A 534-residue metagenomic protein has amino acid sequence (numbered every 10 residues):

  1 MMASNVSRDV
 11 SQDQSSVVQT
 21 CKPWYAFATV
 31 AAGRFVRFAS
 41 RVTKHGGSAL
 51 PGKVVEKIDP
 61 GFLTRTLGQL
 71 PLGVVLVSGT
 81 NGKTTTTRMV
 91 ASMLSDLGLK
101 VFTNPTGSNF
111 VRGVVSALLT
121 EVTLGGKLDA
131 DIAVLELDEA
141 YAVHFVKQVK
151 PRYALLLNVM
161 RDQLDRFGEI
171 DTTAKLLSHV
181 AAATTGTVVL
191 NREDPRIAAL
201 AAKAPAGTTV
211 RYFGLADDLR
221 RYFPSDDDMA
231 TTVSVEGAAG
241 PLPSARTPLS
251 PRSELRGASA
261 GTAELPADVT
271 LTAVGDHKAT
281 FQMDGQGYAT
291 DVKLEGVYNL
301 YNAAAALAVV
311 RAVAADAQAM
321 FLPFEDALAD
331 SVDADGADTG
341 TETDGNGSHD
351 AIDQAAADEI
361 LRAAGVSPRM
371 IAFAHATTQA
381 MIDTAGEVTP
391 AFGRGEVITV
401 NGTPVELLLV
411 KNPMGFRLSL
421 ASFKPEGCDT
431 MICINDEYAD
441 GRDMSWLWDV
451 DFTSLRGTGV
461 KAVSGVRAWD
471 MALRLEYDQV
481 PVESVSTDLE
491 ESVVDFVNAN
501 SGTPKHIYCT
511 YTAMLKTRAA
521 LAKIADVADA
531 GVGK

Functional and structural regions predicted by a protein language model:
M1-S48, A182, T208-T209, L255-S259 (+1 more regions): ATP-dependent carboxylate-amine ligase
R8-D9, D13-T209, L249-L255, A327-D344: Phosphate-binding loop of NTP-binding sites
T87-S92, L307, A472, R518: A generic structural signal for short, well-ordered alpha-helical segments in conserved domains
V90, L94, V114-L118, A303-V313 (+1 more regions): Buried hydrophobic packing segments
K100-P105, T290-V297, V405: A short glycine/serine-rich beta->alpha loop
L135, A154-L156, L190, Y212 (+3 more regions): Structural beta-sheet core signal
E139-Y141, R192-R196, L215, V466-W469 (+1 more regions): Short, polar loop motifs at secondary-structure junctions
L156-T399: Acidic, Mg2+-coordinating active-site environments of NTP-dependent enzymes
